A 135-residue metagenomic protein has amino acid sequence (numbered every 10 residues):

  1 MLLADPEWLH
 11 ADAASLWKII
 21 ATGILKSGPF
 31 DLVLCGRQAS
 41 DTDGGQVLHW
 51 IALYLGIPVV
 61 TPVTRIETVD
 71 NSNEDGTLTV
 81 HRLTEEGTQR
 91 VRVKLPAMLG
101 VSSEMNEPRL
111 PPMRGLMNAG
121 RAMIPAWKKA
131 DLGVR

Functional and structural regions predicted by a protein language model:
M1-R135: N-terminal glycine-rich FAD/FM-binding segment characteristic of electron-transfer flavoproteins
